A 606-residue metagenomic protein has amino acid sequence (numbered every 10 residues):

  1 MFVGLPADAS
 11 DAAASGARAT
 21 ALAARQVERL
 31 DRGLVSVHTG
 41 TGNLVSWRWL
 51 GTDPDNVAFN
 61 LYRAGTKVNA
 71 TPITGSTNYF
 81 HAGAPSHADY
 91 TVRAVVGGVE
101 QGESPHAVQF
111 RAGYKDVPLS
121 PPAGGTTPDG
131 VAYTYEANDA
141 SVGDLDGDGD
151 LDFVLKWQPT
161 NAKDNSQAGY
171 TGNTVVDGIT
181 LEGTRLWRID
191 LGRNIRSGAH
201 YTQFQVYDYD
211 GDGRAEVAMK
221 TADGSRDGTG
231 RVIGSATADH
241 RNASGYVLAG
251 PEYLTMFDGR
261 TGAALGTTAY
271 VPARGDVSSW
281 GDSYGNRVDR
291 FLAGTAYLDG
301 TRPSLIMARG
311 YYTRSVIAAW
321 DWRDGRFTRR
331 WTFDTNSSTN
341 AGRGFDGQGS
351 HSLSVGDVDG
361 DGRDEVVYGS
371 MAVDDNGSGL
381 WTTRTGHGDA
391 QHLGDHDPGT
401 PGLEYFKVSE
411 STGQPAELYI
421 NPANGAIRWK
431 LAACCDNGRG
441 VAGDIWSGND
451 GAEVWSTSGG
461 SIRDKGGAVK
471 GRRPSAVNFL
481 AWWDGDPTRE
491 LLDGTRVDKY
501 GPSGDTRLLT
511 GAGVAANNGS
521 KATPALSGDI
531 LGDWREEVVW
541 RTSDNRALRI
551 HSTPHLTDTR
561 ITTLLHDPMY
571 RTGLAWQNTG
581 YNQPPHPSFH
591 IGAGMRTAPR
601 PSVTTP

Functional and structural regions predicted by a protein language model:
M1-A12: Secretory targeting and sorting signals
S10-S15, T39: Compositionally biased non-globular segments, especially hydrophobic aliphatic-rich helices of signal peptides
G16, A21-D31, W49-P54, P72-P606: Beta-propeller-forming repeat regions
R32, T41-V45: Structural beta-strand segments of beta-rich domains
V37-T41, I73: Short, ordered beta-strand-loop transition motifs
L50-A64: Solvent-exposed loop/turn segments flanking beta-strands in beta-repeat/beta-sandwich domains
K67-N69: Ser/Thr-rich low-complexity repeats and stalk/linker segments
